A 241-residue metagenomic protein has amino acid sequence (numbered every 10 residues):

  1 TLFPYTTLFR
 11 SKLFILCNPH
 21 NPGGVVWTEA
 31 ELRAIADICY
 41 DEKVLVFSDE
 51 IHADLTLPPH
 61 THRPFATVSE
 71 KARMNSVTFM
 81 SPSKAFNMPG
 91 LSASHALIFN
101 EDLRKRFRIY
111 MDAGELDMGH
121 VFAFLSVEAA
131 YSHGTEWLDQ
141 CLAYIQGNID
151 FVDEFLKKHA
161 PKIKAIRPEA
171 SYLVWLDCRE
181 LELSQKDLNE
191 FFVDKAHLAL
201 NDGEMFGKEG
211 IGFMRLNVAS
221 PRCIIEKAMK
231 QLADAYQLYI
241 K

Functional and structural regions predicted by a protein language model:
T1-L8: Short, small-residue-biased leader/transition segments that mark boundaries at the very start of proteins
F9-R10, P22-L45, E50-M88: Active-site pre-lysine segment of PLP-dependent enzymes
I15-L16, F47-S48, L200-D202: Hydrophobic residues in well-ordered beta-strands that form the structural core
C39, S69, L156, F192-V193: A generic structural signal for well-ordered alpha-helical segments
E70-Q146, D153-K158, Y236-Q237: Conserved core segment of the aminotransferase class I/II
A72, E182-S184, F191-L200, F206-K241: PLP-dependent enzyme catalytic core of the Aspartate aminotransferase-like
E128, A143-D153, A165-C178: Conserved glycine-rich beta-strand-loop-beta hairpin in the small C-terminal domain of fold type I
